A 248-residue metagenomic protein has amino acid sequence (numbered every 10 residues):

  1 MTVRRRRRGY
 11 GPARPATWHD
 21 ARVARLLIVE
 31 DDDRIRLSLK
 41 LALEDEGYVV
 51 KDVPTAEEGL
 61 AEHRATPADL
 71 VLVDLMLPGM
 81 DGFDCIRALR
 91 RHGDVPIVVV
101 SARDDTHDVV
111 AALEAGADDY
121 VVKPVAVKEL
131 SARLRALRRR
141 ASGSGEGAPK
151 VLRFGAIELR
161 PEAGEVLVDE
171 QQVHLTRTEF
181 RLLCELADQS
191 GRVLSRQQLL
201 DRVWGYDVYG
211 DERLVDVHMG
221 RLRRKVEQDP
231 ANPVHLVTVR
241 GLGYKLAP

Functional and structural regions predicted by a protein language model:
T2-G145: N-terminal/domain-start alpha-helical segments
A24-R25, A136-V193, Q197: Short, Lys/Arg-enriched segments at the junction into DNA-binding effector domains of transcriptional regulators
G93, R192, V208: Flexible coil/turn residues that form the inter-helical turn or adjacent wing/linker of helix-turn-helix
K128, Q197, R213: Residues within helix-turn-helix
R133, T178, H218: Residues within the DNA-recognition helix of helix-turn-helix
P149, H174, V217-M219, R223-P248: DNA-binding patch around the recognition helix
L182-L183, L199, L222, V226: DNA major-groove recognition helices of helix-turn-helix
L199-Y206: DNA-recognition alpha helix
